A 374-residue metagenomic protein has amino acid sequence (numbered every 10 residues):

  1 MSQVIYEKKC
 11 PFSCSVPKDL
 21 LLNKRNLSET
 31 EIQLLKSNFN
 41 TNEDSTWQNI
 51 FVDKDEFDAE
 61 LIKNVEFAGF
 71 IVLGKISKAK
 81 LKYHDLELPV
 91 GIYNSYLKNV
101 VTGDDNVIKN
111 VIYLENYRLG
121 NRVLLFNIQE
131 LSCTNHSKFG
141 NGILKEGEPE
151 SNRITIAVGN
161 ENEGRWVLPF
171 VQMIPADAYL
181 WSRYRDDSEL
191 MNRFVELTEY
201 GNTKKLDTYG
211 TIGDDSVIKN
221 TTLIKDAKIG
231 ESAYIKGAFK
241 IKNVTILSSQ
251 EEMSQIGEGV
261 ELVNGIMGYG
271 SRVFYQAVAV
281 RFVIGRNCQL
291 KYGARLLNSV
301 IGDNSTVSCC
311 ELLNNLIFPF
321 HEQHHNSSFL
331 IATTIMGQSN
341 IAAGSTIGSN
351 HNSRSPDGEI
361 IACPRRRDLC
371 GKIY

Functional and structural regions predicted by a protein language model:
M1-G210, D214-D215, N220, D226 (+1 more regions): Terminal amphipathic alpha-helical/low-complexity segments used for targeting or macromolecular assembly
V65-I71, I76, Y83-H84, P89-V90 (+30 more regions): A structural motif detector for beta-strand N-caps
